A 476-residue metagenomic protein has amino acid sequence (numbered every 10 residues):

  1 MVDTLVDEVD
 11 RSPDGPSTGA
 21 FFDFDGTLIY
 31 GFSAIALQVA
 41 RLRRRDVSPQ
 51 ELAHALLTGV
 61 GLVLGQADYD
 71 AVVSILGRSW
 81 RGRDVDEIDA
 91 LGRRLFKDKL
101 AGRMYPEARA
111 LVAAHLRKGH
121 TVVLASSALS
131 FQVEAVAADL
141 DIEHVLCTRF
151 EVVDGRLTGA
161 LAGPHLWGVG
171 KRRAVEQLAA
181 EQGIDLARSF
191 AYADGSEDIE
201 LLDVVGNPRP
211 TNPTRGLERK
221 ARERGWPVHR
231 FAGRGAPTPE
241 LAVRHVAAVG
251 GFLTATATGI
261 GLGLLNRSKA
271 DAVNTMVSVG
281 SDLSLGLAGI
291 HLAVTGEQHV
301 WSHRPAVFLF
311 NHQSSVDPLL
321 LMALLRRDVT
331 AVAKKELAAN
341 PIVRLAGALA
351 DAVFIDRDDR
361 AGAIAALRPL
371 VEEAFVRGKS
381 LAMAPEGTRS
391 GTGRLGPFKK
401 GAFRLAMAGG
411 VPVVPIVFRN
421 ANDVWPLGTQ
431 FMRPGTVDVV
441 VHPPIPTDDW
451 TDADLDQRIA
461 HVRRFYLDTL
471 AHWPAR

Functional and structural regions predicted by a protein language model:
M1-R11, G15-G19, A90-L91, K97-G259 (+1 more regions): C-terminal cap/substrate-recognition subdomain and adjoining C-terminal extension of metal-dependent phosphatase-like
V2-L64: Active-site neighborhood of HAD-like aspartate-dependent phosphohydrolases
V6-R11, R109-A110, L264-N311, S315 (+1 more regions): N-terminal signal-anchor transmembrane helix
G31-A34, R45-A114: A metal-dependent, Asp-based hydrolase signature
V39-I75, T238-A293, L345-L349: A transmembrane-helix-recognition feature enriched in membrane-embedded lipid enzymes and envelope glyco-/phospholipid
W80-D84, K269-E297, R326-V376: Membrane-interfacial amphipathic helices and adjacent loop/beta segments that form the lipid-substrate binding surface
V136-V153, G259, G263-L265, L287-A288 (+1 more regions): Catalytic core of membrane glycerolipid acyltransferases/transacylases, capturing the structured, soluble-facing
I364-R476: Non-catalytic C-terminal accessory region of glycerolipid acyltransferases and related lyso-lipid remodeling enzymes
